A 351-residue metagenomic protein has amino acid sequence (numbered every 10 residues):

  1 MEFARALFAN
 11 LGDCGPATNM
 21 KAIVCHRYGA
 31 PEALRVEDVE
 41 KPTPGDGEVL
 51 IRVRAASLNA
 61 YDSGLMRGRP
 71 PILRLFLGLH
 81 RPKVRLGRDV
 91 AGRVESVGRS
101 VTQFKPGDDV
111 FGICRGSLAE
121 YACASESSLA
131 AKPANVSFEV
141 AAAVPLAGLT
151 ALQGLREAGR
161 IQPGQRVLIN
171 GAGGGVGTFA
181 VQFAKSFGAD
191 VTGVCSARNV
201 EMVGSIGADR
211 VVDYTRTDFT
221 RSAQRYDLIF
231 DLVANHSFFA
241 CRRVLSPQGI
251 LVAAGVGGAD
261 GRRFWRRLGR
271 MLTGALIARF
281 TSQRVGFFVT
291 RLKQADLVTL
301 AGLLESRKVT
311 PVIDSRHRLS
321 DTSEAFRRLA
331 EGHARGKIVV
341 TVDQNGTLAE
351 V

Functional and structural regions predicted by a protein language model:
E40-S57, P71-G116, L232: Glycine-rich beta-strand-centered segment in the early N-terminal region that forms part of a ligand/cofactor-binding
L77-D89, S96, Q103, V110-G171: NAD(P)H dinucleotide-binding glycine-rich loop of Rossmann-like/cofactor-binding domains, especially the beta1-alpha1
S100, V191-M202, N235-F239, A259: Short glycine/proline-centered loop/turn elements that form peptide/ligand docking sites
A142-D213: Mid-domain Rossmann-like dinucleotide-binding core that forms the NAD(H)/NADP(H) cofactor-binding site
R210-Y214, H317-S320: Short acidic-hydrophobic, aromatic-tinged amphipathic segments that line or gate anion-handling sites
R221-L228: A short acidic, Gly/Pro-enriched loop at the edge of an enzyme's catalytic core that lines a small-molecule cofactor
H236-V309, V342-V351: Glycine-rich phosphate-binding loop and adjacent beta-alpha segment of Rossmann(oid) nucleotide-cofactor-binding
